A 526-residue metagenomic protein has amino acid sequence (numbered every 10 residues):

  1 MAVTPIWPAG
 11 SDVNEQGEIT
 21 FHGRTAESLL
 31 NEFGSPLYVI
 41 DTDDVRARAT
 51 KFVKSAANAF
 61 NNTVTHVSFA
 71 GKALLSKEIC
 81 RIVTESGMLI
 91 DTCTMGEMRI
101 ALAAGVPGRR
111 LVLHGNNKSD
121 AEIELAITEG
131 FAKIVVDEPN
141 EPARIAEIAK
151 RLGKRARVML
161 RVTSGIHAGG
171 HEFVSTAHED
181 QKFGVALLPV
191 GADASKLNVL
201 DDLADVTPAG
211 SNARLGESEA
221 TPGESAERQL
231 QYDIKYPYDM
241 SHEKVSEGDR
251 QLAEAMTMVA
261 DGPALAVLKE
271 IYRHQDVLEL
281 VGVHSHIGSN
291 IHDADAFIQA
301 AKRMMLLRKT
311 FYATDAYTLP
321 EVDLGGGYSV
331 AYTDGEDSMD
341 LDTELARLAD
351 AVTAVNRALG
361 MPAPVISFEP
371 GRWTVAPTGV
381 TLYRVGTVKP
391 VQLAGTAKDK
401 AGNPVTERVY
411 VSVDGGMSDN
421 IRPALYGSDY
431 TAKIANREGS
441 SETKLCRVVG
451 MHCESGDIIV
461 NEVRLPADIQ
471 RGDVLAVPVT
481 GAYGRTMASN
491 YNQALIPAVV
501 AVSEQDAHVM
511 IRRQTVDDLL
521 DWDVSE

Functional and structural regions predicted by a protein language model:
M1-R157, E172, A192-L215, T221-R250 (+3 more regions): A charged N-terminal "starter" segment
A2-V3, G165-Q392, L465, N492 (+1 more regions): Active-site loop/helix belt of alpha/beta enzymes
V45, K72, T94, A126 (+6 more regions): Conserved, mostly hydrophobic/aromatic
A73-L75, G96, N117-S119, E138-N140 (+7 more regions): Active-site-proximal loop/turn and secondary-structure-junction residues that shape catalytic pockets, frequently
L89, A132, A156, V281 (+3 more regions): The start of beta-strands in P-loop NTPase/AAA+ ATPase cores
I90-D91, L111, I134, V283 (+3 more regions): Hydrophobic residues within beta-strands of alpha/beta enzymes
A103-V106, I127-T128, K150-G153, S175 (+9 more regions): Solvent-exposed alpha-helices and their adjacent loops that cap or buttress functional pockets in soluble metabolic
T353, R357, M361-E526: Charged (often Lys/Glu-rich) extended helix/loop segments that serve as interaction or gating elements
